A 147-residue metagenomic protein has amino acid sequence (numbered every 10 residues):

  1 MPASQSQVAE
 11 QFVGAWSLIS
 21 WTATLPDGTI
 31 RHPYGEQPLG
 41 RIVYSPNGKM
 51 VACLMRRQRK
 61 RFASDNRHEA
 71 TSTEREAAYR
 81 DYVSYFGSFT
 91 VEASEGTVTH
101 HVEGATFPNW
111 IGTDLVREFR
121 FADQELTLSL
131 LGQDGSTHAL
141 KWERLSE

Functional and structural regions predicted by a protein language model:
M1-S88, E92-E147: Lipid interaction determinants
